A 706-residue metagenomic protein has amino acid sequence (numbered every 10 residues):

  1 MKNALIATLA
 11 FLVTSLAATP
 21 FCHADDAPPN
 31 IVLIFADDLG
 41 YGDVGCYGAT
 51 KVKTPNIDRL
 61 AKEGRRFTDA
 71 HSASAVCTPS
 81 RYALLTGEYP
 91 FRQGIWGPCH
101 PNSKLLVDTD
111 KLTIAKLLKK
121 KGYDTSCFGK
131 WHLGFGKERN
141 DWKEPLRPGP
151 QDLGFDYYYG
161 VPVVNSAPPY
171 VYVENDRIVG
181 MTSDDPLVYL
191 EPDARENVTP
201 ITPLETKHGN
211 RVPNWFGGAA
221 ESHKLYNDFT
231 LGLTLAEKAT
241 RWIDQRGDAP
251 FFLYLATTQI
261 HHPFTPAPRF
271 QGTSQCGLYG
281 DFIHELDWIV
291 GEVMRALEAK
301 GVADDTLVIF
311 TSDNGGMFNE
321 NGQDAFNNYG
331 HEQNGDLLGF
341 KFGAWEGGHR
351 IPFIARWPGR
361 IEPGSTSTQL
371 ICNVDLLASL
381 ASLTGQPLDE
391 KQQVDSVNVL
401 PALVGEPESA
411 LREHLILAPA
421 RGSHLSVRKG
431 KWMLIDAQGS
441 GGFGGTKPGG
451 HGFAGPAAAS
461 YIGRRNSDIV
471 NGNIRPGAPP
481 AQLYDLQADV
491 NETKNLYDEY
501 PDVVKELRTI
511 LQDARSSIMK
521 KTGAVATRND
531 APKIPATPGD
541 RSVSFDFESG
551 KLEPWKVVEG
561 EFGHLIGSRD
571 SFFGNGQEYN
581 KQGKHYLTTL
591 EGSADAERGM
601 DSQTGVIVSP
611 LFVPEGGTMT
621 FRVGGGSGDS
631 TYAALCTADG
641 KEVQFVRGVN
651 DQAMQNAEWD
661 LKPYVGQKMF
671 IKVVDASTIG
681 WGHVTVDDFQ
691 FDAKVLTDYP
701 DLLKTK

Functional and structural regions predicted by a protein language model:
K2-L16, P20-Q482, V490-R528, I534-A536: Formylglycine-dependent sulfatase
F547, M619-G625, M669-D675: Extracellular beta-strand-rich recognition modules
K551-G592: Extracellular glycan-recognition surfaces and repeat-rich motifs
V557-V558, M619-T620, D629-L635, G682-V684: Beta-strand acidic-aromatic groove motif in beta-rich domains, primarily in extracellular
L587-M619, D629-T631, M654-E658: Short beta-strands within extracellular/lumenal beta-sheet-rich domains
Q603, S677-K694: Extracellular carbohydrate recognition
M619, D692-K706: Low-complexity, Pro/Ser/Thr- and charge-rich linker/hinge segments at domain boundaries
C636-M669, V674-V684: Extracellular carbohydrate recognition and processing domains and analogous Trp-centered ligand-binding platforms
